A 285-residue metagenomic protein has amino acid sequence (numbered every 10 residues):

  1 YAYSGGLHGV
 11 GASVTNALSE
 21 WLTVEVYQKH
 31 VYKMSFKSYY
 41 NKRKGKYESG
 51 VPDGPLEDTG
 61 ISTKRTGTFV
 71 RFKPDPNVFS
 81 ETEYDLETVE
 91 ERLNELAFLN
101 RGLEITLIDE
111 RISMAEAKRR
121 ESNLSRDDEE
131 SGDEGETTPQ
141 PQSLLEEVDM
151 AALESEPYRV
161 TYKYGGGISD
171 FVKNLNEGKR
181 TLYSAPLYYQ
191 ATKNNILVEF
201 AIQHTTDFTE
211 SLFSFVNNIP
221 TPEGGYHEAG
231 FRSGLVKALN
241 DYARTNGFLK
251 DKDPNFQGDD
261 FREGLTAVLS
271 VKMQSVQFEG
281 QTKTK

Functional and structural regions predicted by a protein language model:
Y1-S4, V24, Y32, R101-T106 (+2 more regions): Active-site phosphate-binding and catalytic loops of NTP-dependent enzymes
Y1-Y162: GHKL-type ATPase core
A2-L7, S13-N16, D58-T63, E95-A97 (+4 more regions): Replace "in large, NTP-powered and nucleic-acid-processing enzymes" with "in large, NTP-powered factors and other
Y3-V10, V14, L18, T66 (+11 more regions): Helical mechanochemical/support elements of P-loop NTPase systems and associated helical scaffolds
S13, A17-E25, K29, K73 (+6 more regions): Conserved, well-folded catalytic cores of nucleic-acid-processing and energy-transducing macromolecular machines
K42-E48, G167-L175, E223-G224: Short, surface-exposed linear segments at secondary-structure transitions and domain or protein termini
E130, P157, P186, N195-K285: GHKL/Bergerat-fold ATPase module
P141-N194: Extended amphipathic alpha-helical scaffolds
